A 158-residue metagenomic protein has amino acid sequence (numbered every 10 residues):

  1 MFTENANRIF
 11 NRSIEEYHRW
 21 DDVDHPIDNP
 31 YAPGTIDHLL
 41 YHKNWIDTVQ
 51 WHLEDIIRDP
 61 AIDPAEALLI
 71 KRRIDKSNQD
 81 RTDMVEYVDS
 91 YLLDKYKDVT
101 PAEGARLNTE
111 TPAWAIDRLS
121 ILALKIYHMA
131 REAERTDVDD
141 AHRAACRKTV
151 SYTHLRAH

Functional and structural regions predicted by a protein language model:
M1-D47, I57: Leu/Val/Ala/Ile-rich N-terminal alpha-helices, chiefly Sec-type signal peptides and the beginnings
E4, E15-E16, E54, E66 (+4 more regions): Glutamate identity and glutamate-enriched acidic tracts
A32-Y41, G104-D117: Short, charge/polar-rich alpha-helical segments
L40, N44-D47, W51-E54, R58 (+8 more regions): Alpha-helical coiled-coil heptad-repeat register
A67-L69, D94-A105, A130-V150: Long amphipathic alpha-helical coiled-coil segments
T153-H158: Conserved small/polar residues in nucleotide/adenosyl-binding loops
